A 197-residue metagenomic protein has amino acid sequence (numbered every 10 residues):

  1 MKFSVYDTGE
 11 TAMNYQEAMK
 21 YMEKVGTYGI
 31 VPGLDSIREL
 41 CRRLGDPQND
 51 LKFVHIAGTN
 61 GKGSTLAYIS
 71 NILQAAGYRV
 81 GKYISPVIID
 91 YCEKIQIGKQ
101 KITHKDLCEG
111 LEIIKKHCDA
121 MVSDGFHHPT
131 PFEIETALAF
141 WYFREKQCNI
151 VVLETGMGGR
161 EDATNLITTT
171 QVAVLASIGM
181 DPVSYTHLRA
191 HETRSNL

Functional and structural regions predicted by a protein language model:
Y6, M13-D50: Positively charged, low-complexity intrinsically disordered leader regions
E10, L34, E39-C41, D46-N49 (+1 more regions): ATP-dependent carboxylate-amine ligase catalytic core
I56: Hydrophobic anchor at the beta1->P-loop junction of P-loop NTPases
S64-R79: A conserved segment at the C-terminal end of the G1
V174-L175: Conserved beta-strand/loop subsegment of P-loop NTPase cores
M180-P182: Conserved Switch II/interswitch segment of TRAFAC-class P-loop GTPases
T186-T193: Conserved small/polar residues in nucleotide/adenosyl-binding loops
